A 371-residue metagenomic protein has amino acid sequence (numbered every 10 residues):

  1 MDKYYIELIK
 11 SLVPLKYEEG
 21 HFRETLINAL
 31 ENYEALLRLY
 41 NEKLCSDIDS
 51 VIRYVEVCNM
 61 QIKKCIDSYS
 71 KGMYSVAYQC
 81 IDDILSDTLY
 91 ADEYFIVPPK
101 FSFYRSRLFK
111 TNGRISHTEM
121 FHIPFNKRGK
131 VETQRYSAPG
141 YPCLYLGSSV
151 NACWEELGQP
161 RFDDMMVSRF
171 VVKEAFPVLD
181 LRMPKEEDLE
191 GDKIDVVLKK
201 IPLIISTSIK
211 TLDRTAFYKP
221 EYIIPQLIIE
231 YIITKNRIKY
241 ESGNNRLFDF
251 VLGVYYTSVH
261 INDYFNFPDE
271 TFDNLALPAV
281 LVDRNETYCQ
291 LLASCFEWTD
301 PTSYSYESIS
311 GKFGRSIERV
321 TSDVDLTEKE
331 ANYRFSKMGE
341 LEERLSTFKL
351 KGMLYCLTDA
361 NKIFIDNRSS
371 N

Functional and structural regions predicted by a protein language model:
M1-P98, R105-K110, S116-K127, M165-N371: Active-site and NAD+-binding cores of ADP-ribose-processing enzymes
F101-F103, Y141-P142: Short glycine-rich loop/turn motifs
K130-R169, G253-Y256: Extended catalytic/binding region for NAD+/ADP-ribose chemistry, centered on the ART fold
